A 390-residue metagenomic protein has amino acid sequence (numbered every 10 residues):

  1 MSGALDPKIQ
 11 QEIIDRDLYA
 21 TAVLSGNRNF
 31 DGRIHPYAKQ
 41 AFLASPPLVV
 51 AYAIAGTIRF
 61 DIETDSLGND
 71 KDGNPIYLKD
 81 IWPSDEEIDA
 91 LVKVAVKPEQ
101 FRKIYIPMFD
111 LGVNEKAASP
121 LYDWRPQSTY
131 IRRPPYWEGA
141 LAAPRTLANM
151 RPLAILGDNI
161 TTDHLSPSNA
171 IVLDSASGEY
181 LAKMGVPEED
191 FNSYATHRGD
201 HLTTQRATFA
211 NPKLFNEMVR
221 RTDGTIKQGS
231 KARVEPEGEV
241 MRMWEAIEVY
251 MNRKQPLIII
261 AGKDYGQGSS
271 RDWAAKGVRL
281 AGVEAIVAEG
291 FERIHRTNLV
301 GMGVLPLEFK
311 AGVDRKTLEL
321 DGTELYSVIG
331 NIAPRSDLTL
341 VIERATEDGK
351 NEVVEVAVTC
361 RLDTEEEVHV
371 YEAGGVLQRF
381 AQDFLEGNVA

Functional and structural regions predicted by a protein language model:
M1-A390: Fe-S-dependent hydro-lyases/dehydratases of central metabolism
